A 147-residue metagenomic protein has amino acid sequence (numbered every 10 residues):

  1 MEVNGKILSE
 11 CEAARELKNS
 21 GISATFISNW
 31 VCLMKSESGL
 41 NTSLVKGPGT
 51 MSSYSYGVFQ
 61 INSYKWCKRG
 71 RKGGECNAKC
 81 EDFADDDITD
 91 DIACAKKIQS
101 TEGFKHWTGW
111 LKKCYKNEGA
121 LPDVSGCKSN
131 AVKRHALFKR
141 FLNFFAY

Functional and structural regions predicted by a protein language model:
M1-N41: Export/targeting segments at the very N-terminus of extracytoplasmic proteins
S9-E10, A24, K46, V132 (+1 more regions): Generic signature of intrinsically disordered, low-complexity, basic-rich segments and short cationic peptides
A13-L17, L44, R71, N77-A78: A near-ubiquitous, low-amplitude feature marking generic local secondary-structure context
G21-V31, T42-G47, F104-K116: Surface-exposed patches in mature extracellular/periplasmic domains of secreted proteins
S28-K35, L40-N62: Conserved helix-loop-beta core of C-type lectin(-like) domains
G49-Y147: Catalytic and binding regions of secreted/periplasmic enzymes and modules that target cell-wall glycans
